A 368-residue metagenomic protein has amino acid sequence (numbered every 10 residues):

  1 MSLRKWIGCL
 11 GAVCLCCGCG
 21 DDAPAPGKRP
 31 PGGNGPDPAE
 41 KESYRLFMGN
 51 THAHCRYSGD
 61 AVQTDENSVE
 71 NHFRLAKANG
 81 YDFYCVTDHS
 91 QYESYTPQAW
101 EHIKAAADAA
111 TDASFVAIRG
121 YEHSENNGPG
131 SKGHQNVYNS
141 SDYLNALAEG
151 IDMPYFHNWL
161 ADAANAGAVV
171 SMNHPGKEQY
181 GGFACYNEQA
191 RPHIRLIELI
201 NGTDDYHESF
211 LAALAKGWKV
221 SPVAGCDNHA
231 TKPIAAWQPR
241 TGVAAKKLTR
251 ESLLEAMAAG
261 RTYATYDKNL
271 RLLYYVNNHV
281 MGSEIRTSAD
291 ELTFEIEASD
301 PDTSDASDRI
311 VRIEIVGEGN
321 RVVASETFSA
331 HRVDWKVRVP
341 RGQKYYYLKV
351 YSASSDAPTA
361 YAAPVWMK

Functional and structural regions predicted by a protein language model:
M1-I7: Bacterial N-terminal signal peptides that target proteins for export
G11-A12: Hydrophobic helical h-region of N-terminal Sec-dependent signal peptides in bacterial secretory/periplasmic proteins
L15-G18: C-terminal motif of bacterial Sec signal peptides marking the signal peptidase cleavage site
G20-A39: Ser/Thr/Gly/Pro-rich low-complexity, disordered linker/stalk segments of secreted and cell-surface proteins
G35-L46, S58, V86, S221 (+1 more regions): C-terminal functional module detector
A39-G167, M172-N173, G181-G182, P192 (+5 more regions): A metal-dependent hydrolase metal-coordination microenvironment
A212-K216, A235: N-terminal acidic, glycine/proline-rich low-complexity segments
